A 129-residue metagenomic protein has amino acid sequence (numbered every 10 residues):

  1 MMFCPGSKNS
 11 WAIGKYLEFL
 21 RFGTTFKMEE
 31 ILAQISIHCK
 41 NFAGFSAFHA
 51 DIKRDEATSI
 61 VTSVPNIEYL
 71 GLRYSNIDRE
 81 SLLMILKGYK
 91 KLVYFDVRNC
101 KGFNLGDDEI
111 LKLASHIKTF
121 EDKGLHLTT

Functional and structural regions predicted by a protein language model:
M1-T129: The conserved beta-strand core of Leucine-Rich Repeat
